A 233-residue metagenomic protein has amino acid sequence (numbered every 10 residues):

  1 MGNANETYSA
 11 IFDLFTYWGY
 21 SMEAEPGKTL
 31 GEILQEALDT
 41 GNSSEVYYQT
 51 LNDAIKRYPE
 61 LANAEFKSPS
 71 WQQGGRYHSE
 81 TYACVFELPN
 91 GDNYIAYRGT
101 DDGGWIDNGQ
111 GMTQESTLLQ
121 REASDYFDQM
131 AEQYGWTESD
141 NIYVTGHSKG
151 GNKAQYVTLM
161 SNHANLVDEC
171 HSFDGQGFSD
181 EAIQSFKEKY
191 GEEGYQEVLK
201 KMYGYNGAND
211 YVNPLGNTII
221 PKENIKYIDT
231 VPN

Functional and structural regions predicted by a protein language model:
M1-Y17, S21: Intrinsically disordered, low-complexity regulatory segments that flank or lie outside the structured catalytic cores
G2-N3, G19, E25-K28, E32-E60 (+3 more regions): Alpha/beta hydrolase fold serine-hydrolase catalytic domain that processes acyl esters and thioesters
L61-E65: Active-site-adjacent helix-turn-beta-strand microarchitecture at beta-sheet edges that either contains or buttresses
G146-G150, A154: Gly/Ala-rich beta-loop-alpha elbow adjacent to hydrolase catalytic centers
A154-N162: Short glycine-enriched nucleophile-adjacent loop and the immediately C-terminal alpha-helix near the catalytic center
